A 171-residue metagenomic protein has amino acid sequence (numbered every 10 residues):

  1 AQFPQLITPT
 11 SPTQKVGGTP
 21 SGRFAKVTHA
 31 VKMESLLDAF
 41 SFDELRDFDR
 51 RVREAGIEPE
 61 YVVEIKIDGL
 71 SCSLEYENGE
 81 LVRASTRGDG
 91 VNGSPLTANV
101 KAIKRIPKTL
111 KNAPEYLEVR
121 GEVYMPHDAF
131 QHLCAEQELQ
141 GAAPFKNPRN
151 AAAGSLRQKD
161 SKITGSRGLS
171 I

Functional and structural regions predicted by a protein language model:
A1-I171: RNA/tRNA-interacting regions in translation and RNA-turnover enzymes
